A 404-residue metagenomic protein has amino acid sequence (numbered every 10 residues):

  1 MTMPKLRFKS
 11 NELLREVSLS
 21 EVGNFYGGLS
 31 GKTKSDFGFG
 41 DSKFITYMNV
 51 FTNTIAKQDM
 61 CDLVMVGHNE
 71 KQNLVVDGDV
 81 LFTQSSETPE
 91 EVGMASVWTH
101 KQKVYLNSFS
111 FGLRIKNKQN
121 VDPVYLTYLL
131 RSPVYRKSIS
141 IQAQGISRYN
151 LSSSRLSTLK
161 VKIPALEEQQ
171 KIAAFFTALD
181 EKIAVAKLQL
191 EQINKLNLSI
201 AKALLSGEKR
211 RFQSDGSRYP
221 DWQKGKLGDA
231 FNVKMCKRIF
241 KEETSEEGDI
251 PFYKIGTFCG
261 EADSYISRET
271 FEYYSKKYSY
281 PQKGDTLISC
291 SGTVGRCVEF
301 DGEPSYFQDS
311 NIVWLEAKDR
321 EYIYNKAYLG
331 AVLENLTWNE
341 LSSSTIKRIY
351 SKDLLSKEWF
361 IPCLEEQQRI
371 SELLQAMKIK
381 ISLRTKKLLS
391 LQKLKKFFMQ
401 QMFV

Functional and structural regions predicted by a protein language model:
M1-N11, A178-K224, K386-V404: Short amphipathic coiled-coil heptad-repeat segments
M1-S30, T158, K162, L166 (+2 more regions): Non-catalytic DNA-recognition/assembly elements of restriction-modification systems
S18-Y26, D36, A56, H100-K103 (+4 more regions): Basic, amphipathic alpha-helical recognition segments used for DNA target recognition
S20-T33, M48-V80, G228-E242, G256-K283: Sequence-specific dsDNA recognition surfaces
T46-Y47, V66-R131, K254-I255, F271-E334: A short beta-sheet element
T83, A178, A184, I288-S289 (+1 more regions): A generic structural signal for residues embedded in beta-strands
